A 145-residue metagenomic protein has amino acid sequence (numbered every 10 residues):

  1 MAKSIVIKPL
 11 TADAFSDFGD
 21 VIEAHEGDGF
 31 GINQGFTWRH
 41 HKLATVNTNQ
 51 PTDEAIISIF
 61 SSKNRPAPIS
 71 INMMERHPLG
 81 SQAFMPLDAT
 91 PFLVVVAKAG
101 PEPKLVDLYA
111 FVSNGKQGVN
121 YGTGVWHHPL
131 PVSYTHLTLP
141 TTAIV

Functional and structural regions predicted by a protein language model:
M1-A110: Non-catalytic, conserved peripheral segments adjacent to functional cores
A83, V119-N120, T135: Generic detector of isolated residues embedded in canonical secondary-structure elements
S113-W126: Conserved metal-binding segment of the jelly-roll/cupin
H127-V132: Short beta-strand His + acidic residue motifs that chelate non-heme Fe in jelly-roll/DSBH and cupin folds
T135-T141: Conserved small/polar residues in nucleotide/adenosyl-binding loops
I144-V145: Short hydrophobic transmembrane-like helices used for membrane targeting/insertion
